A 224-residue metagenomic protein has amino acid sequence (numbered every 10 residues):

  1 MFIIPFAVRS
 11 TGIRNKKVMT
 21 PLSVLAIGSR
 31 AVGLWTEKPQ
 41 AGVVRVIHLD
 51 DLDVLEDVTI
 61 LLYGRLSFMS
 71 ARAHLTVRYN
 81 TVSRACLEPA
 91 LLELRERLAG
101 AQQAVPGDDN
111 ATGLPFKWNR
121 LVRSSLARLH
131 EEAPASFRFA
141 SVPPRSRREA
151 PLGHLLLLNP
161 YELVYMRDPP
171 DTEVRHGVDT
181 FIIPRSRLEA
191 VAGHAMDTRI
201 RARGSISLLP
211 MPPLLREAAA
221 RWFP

Functional and structural regions predicted by a protein language model:
M1-L22, D50, D57-P160, D168 (+1 more regions): Intrinsic disorder/low-complexity detector
P21-L25, E37: Long, acidic/polar, low-complexity amphipathic helices and coiled-coil-like
I27-L34, N159-V164: Extracellular/lumenal glycan-associated surfaces
L34-H48: DNA polymerase sliding clamps and clamp-related checkpoint/processivity subunits
